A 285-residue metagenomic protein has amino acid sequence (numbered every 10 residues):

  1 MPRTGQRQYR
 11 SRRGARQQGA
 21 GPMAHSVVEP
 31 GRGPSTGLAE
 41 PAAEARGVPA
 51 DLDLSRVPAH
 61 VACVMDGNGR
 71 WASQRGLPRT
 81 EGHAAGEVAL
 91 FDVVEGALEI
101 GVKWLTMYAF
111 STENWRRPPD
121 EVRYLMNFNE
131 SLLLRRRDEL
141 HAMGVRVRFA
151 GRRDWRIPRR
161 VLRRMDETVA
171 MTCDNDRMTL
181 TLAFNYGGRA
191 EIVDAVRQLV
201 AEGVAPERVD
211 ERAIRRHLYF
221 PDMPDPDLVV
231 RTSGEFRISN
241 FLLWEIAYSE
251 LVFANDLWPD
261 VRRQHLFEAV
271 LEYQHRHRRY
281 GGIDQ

Functional and structural regions predicted by a protein language model:
P2-Q285: Flexible, compositionally biased loop and terminal segments
